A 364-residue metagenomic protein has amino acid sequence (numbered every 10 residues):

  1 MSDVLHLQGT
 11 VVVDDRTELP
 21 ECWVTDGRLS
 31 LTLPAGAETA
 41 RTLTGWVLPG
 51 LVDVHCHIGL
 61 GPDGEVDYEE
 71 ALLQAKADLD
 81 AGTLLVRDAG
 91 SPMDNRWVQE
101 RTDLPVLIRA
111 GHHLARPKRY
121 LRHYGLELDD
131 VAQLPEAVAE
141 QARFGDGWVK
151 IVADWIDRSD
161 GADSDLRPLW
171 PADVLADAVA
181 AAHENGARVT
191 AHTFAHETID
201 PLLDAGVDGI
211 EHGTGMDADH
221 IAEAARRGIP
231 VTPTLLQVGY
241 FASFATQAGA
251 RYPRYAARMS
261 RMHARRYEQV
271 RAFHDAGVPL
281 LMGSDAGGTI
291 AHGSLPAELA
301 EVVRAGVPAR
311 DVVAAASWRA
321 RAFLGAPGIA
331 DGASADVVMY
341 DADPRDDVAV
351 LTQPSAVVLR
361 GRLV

Functional and structural regions predicted by a protein language model:
M1-A37, V47, V338, A342-R345 (+1 more regions): N-terminal metal-binding scaffold of metallo-dependent hydrolase/deaminase domains
D3-Q8, A35-L72, L84: Replace "His-x-His-based motif
G9-T10, G27, T44, H55 (+15 more regions): Divalent metal-coordination and catalytic microenvironments
L48-V54, V86-G90, R109-A110, T190-A191 (+4 more regions): Active-site neighborhood of phospho(di)ester-bond hydrolases with catalytic His/Asp-centered motifs
Y68-A181, N185, I229-V238: Divalent-metal coordination cores built from histidine and acidic residues
G161-Y267, L281, A286-T289, G306-P308: Active-site core of metal-dependent hydrolases
E184, H263-D343: His/Asp/Glu-enriched, well-ordered alpha-helical/loop segment that forms or immediately abuts the divalent-metal
